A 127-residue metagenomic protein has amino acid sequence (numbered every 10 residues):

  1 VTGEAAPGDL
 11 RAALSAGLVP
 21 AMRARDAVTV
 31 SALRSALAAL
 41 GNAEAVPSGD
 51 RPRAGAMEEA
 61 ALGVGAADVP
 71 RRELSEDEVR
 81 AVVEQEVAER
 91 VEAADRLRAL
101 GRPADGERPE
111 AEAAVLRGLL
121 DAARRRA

Functional and structural regions predicted by a protein language model:
V1-A127: Charged, compositionally biased, marginally structured helical/coil segments
